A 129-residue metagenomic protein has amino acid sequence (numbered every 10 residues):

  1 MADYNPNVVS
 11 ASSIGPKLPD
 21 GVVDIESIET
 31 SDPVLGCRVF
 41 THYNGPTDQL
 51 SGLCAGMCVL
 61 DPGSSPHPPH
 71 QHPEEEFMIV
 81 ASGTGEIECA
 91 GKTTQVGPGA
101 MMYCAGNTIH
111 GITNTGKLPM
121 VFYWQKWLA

Functional and structural regions predicted by a protein language model:
M1-G52: A short, N-terminal "cap"/entry segment at the start of jelly-roll beta-barrel domains of the cupin/DSBH fold
R38-N44, G56-H72: Conserved short histidine dyad/triad with adjacent acidic residue
D48-S51, L60-S65, T84, A129: Short, charged/polar surface micro-motifs in flexible loops or helix N-caps
C58, F77, Y103, K117-A129: A short hydrophobic beta-strand segment most commonly corresponding to one strand of the jelly-roll/cupin
H67-P69, I87-E88, C104, H110-G116: Short beta-strand His + acidic residue motifs that chelate non-heme Fe in jelly-roll/DSBH and cupin folds
P73, K92, T108, L118: A generic "binding-loop/recognition-motif" signal
E75, I79-G85: Glycine- and acidic-residue-biased ligand/ion/polar-headgroup-sensing regions
G91-A105: Short acidic-glycine-tyrosine-enriched beta hairpin
